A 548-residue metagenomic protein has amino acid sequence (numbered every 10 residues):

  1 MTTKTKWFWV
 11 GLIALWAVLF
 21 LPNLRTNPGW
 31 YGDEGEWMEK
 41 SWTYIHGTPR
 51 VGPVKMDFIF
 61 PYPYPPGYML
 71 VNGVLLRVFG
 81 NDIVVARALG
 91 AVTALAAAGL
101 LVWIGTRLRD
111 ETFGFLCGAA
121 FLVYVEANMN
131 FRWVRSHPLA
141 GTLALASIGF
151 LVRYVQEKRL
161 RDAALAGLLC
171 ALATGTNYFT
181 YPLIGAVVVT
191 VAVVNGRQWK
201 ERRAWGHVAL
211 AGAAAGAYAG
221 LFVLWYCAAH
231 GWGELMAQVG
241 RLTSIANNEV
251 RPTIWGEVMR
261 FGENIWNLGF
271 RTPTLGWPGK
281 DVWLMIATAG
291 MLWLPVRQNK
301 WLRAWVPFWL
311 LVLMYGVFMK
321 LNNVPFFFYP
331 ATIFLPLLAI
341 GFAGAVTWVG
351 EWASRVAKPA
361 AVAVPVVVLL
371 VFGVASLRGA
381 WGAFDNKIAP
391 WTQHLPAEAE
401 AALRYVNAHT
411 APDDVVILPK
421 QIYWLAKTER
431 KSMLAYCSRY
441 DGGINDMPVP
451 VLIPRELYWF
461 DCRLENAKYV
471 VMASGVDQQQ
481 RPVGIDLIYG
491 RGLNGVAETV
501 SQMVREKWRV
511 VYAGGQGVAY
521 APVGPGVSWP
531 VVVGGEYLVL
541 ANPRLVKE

Functional and structural regions predicted by a protein language model:
L19, G35-P63, G67-L70, V74: Extracytosolic helix-loop segments that constitute the early lumenal/periplasmic catalytic or substrate-binding loops
Y31, R132-L139, F327: Short acidic/glycine- and proline-prone juxtamembrane loop motifs at membrane-interface regions of multi-pass membrane
A88-L108, A146, F150: Transmembrane-helix motifs of polytopic, lipid-linked glycan transferases
L101, A192-N195, R271-V306, L310-M314 (+2 more regions): Hydrophobic, aromatic-rich transmembrane alpha-helices and their immediate juxtamembrane boundary segments
R107-T112, S147-L165, A173, L294 (+1 more regions): Membrane-interface transmembrane helices that cradle and orient dolichyl/undecaprenyl
H207-G256, M314: Membrane-lumen/periplasm interface segments of specific transmembrane helices in polyprenyl phosphate-linked
P365-N407, Q421-T428, I485-Y489: Membrane-proximal, lumen/periplasm-facing interface regions of secretory-pathway glyco- and lipid-modifying enzymes
P396, E400, R404-I444, A467-Q478 (+1 more regions): Short periplasmic/luminal acceptor-recognition loop of GT-C membrane glycosyltransferases, typified by
